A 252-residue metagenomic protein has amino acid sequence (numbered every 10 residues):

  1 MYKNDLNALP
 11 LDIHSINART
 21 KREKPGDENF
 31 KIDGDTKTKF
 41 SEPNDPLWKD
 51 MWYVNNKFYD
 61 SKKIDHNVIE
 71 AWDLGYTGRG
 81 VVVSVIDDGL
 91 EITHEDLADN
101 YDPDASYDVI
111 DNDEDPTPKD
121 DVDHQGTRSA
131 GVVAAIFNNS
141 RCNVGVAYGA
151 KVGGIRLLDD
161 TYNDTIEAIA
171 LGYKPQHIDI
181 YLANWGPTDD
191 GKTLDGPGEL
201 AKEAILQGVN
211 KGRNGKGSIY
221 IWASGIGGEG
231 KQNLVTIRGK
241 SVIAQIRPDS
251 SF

Functional and structural regions predicted by a protein language model:
M1-F58, I246-S251: Autoinhibitory propeptides
L9, T93, D190-L194, E229-N233: Extracytoplasmic/secreted cell-surface and envelope-processing proteins
S61-I69, N163: Short gly/ser/thr-rich secondary-structure transition/capping motifs
I69-R79: A short acidic-Thr-Gly-centered motif at the start of a beta-strand
G80-V83, D88-I92, Y101-K211, S218 (+1 more regions): Subtilisin-like peptidase catalytic core
D87, R238-F252: Extracellular S/T/G-rich loop segment that most often corresponds to the catalytic His/Ser-adjacent loop
D88, G225-I226: Active-site metal-binding loops of divalent metal-dependent hydrolases
E95, G228-I243: Distinct, well-ordered alpha-helical segments
